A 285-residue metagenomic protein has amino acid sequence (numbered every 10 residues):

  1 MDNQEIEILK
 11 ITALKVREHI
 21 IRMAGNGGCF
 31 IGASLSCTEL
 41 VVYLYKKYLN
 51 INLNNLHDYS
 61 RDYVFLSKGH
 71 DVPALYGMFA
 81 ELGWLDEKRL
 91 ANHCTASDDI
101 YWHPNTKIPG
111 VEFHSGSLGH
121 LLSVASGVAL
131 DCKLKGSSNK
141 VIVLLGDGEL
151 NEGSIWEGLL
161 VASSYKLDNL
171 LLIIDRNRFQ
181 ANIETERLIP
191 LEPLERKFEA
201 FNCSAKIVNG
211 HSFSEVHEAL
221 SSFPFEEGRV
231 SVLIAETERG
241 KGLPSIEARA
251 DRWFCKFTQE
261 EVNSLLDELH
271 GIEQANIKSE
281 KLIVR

Functional and structural regions predicted by a protein language model:
M1-I8: Non-catalytic, mobile gating and regulatory segments of ester bond hydrolases
I11-G28, D175-N177: N-terminal capping segment at the start of a domain
L14, I31-T38, G69, S214: An alpha-helix initiation/capping motif
R22-C29, T106-E112: Active-site flanking loop/helix segments enriched in acidic
L35-S164: Cofactor-binding active-site loop characterized by glycine-rich and histidine/acidic residues
D62-V64, N139-V143, L170, R229-T237: Generic beta-sheet signal
G110, H114-F225: Thiamine diphosphate
F213, A219-R285: Glycine/aspartate-rich loop-and-adjacent alpha/beta segment that forms the canonical ThDP
